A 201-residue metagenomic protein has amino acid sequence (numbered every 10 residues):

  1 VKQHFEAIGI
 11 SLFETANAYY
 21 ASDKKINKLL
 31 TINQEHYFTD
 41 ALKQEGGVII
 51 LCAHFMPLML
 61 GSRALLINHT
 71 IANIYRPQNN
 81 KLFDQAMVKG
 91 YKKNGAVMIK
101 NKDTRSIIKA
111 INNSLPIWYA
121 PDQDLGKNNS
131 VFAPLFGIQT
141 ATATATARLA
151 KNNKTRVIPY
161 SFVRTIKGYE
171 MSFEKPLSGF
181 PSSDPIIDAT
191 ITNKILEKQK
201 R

Functional and structural regions predicted by a protein language model:
V1-C52, Q85-K89, G95: Membrane-anchoring hydrophobic helices of lipid-metabolizing enzymes
K2, T39-Q44, I67-N68, K102-R201: Non-catalytic C-terminal accessory region of glycerolipid acyltransferases and related lyso-lipid remodeling enzymes
Q3, G46-K102, K127-S130: Catalytic core of membrane glycerolipid acyltransferases/transacylases, capturing the structured, soluble-facing
I8-F13, L60-G61, Y75-L82, I117-D122 (+1 more regions): A broad, low-specificity signal for short, low-complexity segments enriched in glycine/proline and polar/charged
A16-N17, G61, D84-Q85, I158-S161 (+1 more regions): Intrinsically disordered, low-complexity boundary segments flanking structured domains
K28-I32, F55, N80, K100-N101 (+2 more regions): A conditional alpha-helix N-cap/helix-loop micro-motif detector
N33, I74, E174: Residues in well-ordered beta-strands of folded domains
E35-H36, F55, P77, Q123 (+1 more regions): Alpha-helix N-cap/helix-start capping motif
